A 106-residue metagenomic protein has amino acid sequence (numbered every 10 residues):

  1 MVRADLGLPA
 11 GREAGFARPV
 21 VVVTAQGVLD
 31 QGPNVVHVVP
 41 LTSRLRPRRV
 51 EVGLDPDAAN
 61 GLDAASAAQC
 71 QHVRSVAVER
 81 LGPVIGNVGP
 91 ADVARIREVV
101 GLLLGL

Functional and structural regions predicted by a protein language model:
M1-L106: Conserved functional hotspots at enzyme active or ligand-binding sites that engage polyanionic ligands
